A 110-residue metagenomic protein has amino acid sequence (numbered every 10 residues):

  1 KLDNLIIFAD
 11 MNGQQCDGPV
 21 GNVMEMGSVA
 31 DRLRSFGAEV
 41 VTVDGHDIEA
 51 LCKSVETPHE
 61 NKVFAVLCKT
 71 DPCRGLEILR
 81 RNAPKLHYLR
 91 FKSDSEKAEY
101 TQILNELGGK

Functional and structural regions predicted by a protein language model:
K1-K110: Glycine-rich ThDP/TPP pyrophosphate-binding loop and its adjacent helix/strand module within ThDP-dependent enzymes
